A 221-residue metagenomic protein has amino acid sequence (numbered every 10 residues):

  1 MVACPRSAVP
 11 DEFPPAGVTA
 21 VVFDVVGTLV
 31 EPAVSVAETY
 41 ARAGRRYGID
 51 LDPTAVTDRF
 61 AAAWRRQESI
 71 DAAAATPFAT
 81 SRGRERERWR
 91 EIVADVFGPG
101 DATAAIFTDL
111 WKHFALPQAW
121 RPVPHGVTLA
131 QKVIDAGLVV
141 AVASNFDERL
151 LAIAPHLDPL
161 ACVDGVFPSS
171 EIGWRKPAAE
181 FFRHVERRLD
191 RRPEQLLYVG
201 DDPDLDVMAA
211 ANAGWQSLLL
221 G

Functional and structural regions predicted by a protein language model:
M1-V21, E31, T54, A102-T108 (+3 more regions): Asp-based, Mg2+/Mn2+-dependent phosphohydrolase catalytic module
P10-T128, A136: N-terminal helical cap/lid subdomain that shapes the substrate entry/recognition surface in HAD-like hydrolases
